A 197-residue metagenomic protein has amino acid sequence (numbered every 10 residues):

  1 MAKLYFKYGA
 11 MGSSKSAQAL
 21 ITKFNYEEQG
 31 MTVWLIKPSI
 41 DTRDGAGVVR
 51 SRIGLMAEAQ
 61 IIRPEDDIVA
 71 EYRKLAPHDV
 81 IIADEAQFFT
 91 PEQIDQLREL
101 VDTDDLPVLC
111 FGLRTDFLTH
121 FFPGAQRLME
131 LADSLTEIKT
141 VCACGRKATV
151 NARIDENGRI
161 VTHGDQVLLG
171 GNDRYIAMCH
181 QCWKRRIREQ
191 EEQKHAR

Functional and structural regions predicted by a protein language model:
M1-Y72, D116-R127, E137-T140, V161-D165 (+1 more regions): Conserved P-loop
T32, P107, S134: Residues at the starts of beta-strands that form the adenosine-phosphate
Q60-I82, T90-I94: Conserved RecA-like ASCE ATPase "motif II neighborhood" in helicase/translocase motors
D79, A132-D133: Conserved acidic residues
D84-A86, G112: Walker B catalytic acidic pair
A86-L97, F117-F122: Conserved ATPase-coupling elements of RecA-like P-loop NTPase cores
V101-P123: Sensor-1/coupling segment of RecA-like P-loop NTPase cores
D133, K139-I160: Conserved AAA+ ATPase core "coupling" helix
